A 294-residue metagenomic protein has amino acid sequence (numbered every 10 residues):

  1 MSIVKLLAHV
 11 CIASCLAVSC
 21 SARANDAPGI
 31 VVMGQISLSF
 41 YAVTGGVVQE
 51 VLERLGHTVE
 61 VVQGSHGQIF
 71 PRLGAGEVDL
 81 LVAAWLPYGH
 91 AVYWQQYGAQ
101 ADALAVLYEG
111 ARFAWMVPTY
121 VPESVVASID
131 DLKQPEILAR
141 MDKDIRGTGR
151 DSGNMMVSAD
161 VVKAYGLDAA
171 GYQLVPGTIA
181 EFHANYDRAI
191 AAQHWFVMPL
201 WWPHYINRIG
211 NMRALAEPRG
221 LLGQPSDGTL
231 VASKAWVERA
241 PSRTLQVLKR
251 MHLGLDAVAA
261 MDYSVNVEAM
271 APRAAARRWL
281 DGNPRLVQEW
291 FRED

Functional and structural regions predicted by a protein language model:
A27-F40, H57-V62, D142-R146, L248: Short, well-ordered beta-strand elements
L38-S39, E60-R72, Q173-N185: Short helix-initiation/N-cap motifs at beta->coil->alpha
G45, S65-Q100, N185, Y205-N211: Pocket-flanking alpha-helical
V47-L55, D131, E136-Q173, D281: Ligand-binding cleft/hinge of the Venus flytrap
D79-V82, G153-R219: Ligand-binding pocket segment of bilobal, Venus flytrap-like solute-binding proteins
A101-R150: A conserved helix-loop-strand patch within extracytoplasmic ligand-binding domains of the periplasmic binding
F113-E123, D227-A240: A bilobed periplasmic-binding-protein/Venus flytrap-type ligand-binding module shared by bacterial periplasmic
M251-D294: C-terminal functional modules
